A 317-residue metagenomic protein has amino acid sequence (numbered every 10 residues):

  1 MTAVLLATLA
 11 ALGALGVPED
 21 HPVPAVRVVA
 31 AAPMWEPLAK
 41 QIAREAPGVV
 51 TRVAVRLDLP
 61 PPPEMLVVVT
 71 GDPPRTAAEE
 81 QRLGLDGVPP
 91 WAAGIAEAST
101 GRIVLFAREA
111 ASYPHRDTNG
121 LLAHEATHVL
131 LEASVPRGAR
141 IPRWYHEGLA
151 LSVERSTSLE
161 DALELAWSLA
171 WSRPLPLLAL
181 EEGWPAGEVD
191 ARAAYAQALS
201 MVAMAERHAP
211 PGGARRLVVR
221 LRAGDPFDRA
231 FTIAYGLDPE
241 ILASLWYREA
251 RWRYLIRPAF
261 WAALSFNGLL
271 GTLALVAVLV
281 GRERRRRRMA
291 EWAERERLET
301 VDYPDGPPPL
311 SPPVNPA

Functional and structural regions predicted by a protein language model:
M1-G16: Hydrophobic secretory-pathway targeting helix
L9-G13, G87, A126, V153 (+3 more regions): Generic low-complexity, intrinsically disordered sequence content enriched in small uncharged/hydrophobic residues
L9-L12, P90, E97, D302: Compositionally biased, low-complexity repeat tracts
G16-G138, P142: Juxtacatalytic substrate-recognition/specificity segment
V55-P62, P211-A214, F266-L269: Surface-exposed helix-capping loop/turn segments at secondary-structure junctions
P89-P90, G94-I103, R116-L121, A133-F266: Acidic/His/Gly-enriched intrinsically disordered linker/tail segments that often contain short helix/coil "MoRF-like"
R253-A317: C-terminal single-pass membrane-anchor helix
